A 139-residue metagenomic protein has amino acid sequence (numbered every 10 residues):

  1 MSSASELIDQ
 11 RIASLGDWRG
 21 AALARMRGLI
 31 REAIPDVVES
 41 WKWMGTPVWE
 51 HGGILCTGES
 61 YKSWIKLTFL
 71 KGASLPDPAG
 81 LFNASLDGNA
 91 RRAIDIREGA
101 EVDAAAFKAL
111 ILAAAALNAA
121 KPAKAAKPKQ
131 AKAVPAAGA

Functional and structural regions predicted by a protein language model:
M1-A139: Charge-dense, helix-prone N-terminal extensions
